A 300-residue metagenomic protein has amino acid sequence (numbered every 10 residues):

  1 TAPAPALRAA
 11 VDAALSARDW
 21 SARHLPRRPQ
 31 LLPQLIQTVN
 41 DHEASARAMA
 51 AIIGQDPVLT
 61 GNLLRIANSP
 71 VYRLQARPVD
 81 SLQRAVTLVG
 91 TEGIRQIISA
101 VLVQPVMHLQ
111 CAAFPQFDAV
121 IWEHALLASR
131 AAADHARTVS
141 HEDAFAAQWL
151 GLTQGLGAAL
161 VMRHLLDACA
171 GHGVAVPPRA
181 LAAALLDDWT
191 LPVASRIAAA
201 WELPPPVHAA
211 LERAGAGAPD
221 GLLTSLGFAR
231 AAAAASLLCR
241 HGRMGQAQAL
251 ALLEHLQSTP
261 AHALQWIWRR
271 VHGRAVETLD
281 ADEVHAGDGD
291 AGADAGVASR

Functional and structural regions predicted by a protein language model:
T1-D167, P178-E254, D288: Conserved alpha-helical "signature site" that marks functionally important helical segments or helix/loop junctions
T1-S21, L264-R300: Short, low-complexity N-terminal regulatory "tails/caps" that precede and couple sensory modules
L166, A175-A180, L279-E283, A298: Long, low-complexity, intrinsically disordered polar/charged segments
A170-H172: Catalytic or ion-translocation cores adjacent to nucleophile or general acid/base/metal-coordination motifs in diverse
G215-A216, G242-V284: Charged, low-complexity C-terminal accessory regions
